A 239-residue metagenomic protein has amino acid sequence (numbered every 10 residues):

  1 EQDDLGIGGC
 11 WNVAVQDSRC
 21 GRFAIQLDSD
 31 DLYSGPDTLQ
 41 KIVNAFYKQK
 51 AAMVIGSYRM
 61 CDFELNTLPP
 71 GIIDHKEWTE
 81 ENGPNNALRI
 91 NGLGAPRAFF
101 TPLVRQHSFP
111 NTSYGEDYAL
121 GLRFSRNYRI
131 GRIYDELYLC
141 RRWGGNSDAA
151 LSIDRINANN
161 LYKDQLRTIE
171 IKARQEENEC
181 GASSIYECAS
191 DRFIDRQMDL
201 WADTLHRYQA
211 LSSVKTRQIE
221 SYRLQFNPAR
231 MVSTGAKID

Functional and structural regions predicted by a protein language model:
Q2-R19: Glycine-rich, basic loop-to-helix element that forms the pyrophosphate-binding segment of sugar-nucleotide handling
C20-G21, G92-H107: Conserved nucleotide-sugar donor-binding and metal-coordinating catalytic region shared by glycosyltransferases
G21-L32: Short beta-strand-to-loop acidic/aromatic patch adjacent to the donor-nucleotide binding site
D37-P70: Conserved donor NDP-sugar-binding/catalytic core segment of glycosyltransferases
S57, G131-L137, R142: Catalytic beta-strand/loop signature of glycosyltransferases that borders the donor
S57, L68-I90: Short, flexible, basic/aromatic active-site loop/helix in glycosyltransferases
S113-L120: Acidic donor-binding loop at a coil-to-helix junction in glycosyltransferase catalytic cores that engages
C140-W143, A149-I185: Catalytic core of nucleotide-sugar-dependent glycosyltransferases
